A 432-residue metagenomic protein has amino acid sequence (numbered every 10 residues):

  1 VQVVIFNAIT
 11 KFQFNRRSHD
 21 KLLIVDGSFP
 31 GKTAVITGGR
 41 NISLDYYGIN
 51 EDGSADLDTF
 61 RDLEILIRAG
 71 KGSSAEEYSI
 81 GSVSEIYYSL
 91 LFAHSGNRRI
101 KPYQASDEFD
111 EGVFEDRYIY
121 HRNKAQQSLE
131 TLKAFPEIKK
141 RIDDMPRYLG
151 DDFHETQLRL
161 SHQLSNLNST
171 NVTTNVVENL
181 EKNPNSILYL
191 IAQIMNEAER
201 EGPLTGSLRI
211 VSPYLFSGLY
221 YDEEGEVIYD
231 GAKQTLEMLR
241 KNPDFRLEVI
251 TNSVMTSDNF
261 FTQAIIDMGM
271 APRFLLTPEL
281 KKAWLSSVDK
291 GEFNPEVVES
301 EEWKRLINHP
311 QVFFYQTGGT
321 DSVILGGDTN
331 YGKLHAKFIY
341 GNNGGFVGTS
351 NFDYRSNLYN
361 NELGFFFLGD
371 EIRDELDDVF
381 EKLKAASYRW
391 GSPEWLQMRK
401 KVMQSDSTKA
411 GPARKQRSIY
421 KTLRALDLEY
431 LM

Functional and structural regions predicted by a protein language model:
V1-I36, R40-S79, S207, Y214-M432: PLD/PLD-like phosphodiesterase catalytic module centered on the HKD motif
V1-V3, K133-M255, L334-A336, L431-M432: PLD-like (HKD) phosphodiesterase/transphosphatidyltransferase domain
V3, V35, I65, D116-A125 (+5 more regions): Generic preference for hydrophobic/aromatic residues in regular secondary structure cores
I5-F6, F12, Y87-Y88, A105-L129 (+5 more regions): Generic hydrophobic, helix-prone segments enriched in Leu/Val/Ile
L66-G150: Extended, H/D-rich, highly charged conserved domains that either
I86-S89, A93, Y189, N343 (+2 more regions): A broad, structural surface signal
L91-R99, A198-G202, L215, L383-G391: Short secondary-structure junctions and interdomain/linker hinges
